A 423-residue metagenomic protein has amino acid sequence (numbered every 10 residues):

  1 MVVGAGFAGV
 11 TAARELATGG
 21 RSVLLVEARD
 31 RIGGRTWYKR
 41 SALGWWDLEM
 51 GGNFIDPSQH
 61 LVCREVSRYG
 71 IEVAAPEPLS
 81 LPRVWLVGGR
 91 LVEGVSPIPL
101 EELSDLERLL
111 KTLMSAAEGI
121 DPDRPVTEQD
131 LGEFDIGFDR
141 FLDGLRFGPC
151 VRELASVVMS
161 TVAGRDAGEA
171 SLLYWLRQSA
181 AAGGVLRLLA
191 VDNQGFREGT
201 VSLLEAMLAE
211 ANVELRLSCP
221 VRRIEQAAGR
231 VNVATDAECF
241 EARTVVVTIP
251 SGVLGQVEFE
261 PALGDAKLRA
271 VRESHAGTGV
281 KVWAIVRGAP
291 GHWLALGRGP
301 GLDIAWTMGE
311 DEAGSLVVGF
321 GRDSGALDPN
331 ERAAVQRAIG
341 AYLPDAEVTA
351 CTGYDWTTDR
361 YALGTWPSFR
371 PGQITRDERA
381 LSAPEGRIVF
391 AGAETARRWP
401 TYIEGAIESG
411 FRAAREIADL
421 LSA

Functional and structural regions predicted by a protein language model:
M1-L25: N-terminal Rossmann-like FAD-binding beta1-loop-alpha1 element of flavoenzymes
T11, G19, S96, R230 (+1 more regions): Conserved flavin/dinucleotide-binding core of flavoenzymes
A17-A42: Glycine-rich FAD pyrophosphate-binding loop
G34-V62, P122-V126, L176-G183: Glycine-rich active-site loop/strand segments that organize a redox cofactor
G44-A116: Dinucleotide-binding Rossmann-like beta1-alpha1 core, especially the glycine-rich loop that anchors the ADP
P122-C219, A227-A228, T248-P250, E258: Active-site/ligand-binding neighborhood in enzyme catalytic cores
C219-P220, E225-Q226, A234-H292: Central helical "cap/lid" subdomain
